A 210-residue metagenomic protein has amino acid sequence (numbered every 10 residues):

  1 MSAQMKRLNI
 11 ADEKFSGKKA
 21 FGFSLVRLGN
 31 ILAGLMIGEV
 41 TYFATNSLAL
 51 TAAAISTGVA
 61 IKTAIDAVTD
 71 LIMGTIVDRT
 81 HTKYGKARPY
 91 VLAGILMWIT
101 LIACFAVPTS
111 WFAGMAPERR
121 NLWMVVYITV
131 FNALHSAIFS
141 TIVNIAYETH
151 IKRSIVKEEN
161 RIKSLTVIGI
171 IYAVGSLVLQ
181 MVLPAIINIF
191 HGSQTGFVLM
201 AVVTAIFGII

Functional and structural regions predicted by a protein language model:
S2-I210: Membrane-embedded alpha-helical bundles of multi-pass transporters/translocases, especially carrier/permease families
